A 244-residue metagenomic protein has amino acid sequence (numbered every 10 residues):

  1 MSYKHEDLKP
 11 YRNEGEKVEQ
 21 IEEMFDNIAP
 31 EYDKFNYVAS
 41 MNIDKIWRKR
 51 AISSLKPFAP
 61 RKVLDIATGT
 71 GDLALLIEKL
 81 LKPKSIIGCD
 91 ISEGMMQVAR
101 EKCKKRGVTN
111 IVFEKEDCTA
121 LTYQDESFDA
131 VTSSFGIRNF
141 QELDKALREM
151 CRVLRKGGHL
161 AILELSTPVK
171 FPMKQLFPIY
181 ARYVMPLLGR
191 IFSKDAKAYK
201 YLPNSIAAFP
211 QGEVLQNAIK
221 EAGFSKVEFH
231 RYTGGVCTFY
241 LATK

Functional and structural regions predicted by a protein language model:
M1-E22: N-terminal auxiliary segments of SAM/dcSAM-dependent transferases
E31-K34, M41-R61, L76: Conserved alpha-helix/loop element of class I SAM-dependent methyltransferases that forms part of the SAM/SAH-binding
Y32, V131-T132: Hydrophobic beta-strand segment of the Class I
K62-A120: Class I SAM-dependent methyltransferase SAM/SAH-binding core
T119-A130: A short acidic, Gly/Pro-enriched loop at the edge of an enzyme's catalytic core that lines a small-molecule cofactor
D144-H159: A short glycine-rich, Lys/Arg-flanked "PGG" loop and its adjoining helix->strand segment in the class I
L163-A218, A222, E228: C-terminal alpha-helical "lid/dimerization" subdomain adjacent to the S-adenosyl-L-methionine
A222-K244: Core SAM-dependent methyltransferase catalytic element
